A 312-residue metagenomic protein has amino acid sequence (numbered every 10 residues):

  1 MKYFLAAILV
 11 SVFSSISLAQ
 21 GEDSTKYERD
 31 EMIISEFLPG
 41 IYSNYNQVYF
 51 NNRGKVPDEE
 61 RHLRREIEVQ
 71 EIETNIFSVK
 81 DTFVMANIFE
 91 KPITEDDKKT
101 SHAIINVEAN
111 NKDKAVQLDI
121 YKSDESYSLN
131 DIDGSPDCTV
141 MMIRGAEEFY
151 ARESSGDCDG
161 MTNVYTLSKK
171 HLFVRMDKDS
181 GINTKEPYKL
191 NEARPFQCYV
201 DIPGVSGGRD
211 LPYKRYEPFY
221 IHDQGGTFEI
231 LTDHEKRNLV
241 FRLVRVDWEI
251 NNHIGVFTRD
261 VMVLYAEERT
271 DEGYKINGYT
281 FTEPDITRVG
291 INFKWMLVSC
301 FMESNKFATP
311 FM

Functional and structural regions predicted by a protein language model:
F4-F13: Sec-dependent N-terminal signal peptides
S17-G21: Boundary at the C-terminal end of the N-terminal hydrophobic targeting segment
D23, Y27-I34, P39-S78: Short, solvent-exposed loop/hinge segments that bridge or flank secondary-structure elements
E31-P39, Y45-N52, D81-M312: Calycin-type beta-barrel ligand-binding domains and close structural analogs
